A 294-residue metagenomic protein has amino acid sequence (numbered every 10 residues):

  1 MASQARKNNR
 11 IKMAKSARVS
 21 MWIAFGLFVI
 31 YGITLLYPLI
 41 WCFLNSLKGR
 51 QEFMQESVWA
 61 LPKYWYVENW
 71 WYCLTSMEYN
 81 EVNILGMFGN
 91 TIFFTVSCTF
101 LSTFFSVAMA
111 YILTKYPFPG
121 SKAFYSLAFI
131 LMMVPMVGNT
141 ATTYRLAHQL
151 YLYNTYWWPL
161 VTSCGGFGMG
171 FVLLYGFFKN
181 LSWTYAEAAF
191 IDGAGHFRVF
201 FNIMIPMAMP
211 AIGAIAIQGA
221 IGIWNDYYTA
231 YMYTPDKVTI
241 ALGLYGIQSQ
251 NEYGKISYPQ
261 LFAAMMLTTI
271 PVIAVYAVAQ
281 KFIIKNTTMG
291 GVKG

Functional and structural regions predicted by a protein language model:
M1-K15: Short, Lys/Arg-rich, polar N-terminal cytosolic tail immediately upstream of the first transmembrane signal-anchor
K12-M13, S20-G294: A structural signal for multi-pass alpha-helical bundles of membrane permease subunits that mediate small-molecule
